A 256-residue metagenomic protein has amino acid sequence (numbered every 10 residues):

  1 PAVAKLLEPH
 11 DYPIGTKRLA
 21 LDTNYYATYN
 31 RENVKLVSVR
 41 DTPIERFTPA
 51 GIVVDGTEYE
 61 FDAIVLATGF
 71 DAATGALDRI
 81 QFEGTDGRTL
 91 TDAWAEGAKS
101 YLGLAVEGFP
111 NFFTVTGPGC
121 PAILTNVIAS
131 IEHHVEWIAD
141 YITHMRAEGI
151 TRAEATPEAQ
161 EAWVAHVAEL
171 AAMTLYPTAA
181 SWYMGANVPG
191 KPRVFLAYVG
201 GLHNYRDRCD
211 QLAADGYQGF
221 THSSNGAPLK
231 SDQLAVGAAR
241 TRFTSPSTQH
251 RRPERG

Functional and structural regions predicted by a protein language model:
P1-G256: N-terminal FAD-binding dinucleotide-binding subdomain shared by FAD-dependent oxidases/monooxygenases
